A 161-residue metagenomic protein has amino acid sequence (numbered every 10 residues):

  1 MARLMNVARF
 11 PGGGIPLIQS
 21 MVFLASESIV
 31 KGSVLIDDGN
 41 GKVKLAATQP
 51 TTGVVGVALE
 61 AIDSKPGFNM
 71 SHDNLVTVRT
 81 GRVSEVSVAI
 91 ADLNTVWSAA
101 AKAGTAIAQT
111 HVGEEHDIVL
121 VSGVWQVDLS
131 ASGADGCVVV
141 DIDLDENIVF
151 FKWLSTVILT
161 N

Functional and structural regions predicted by a protein language model:
M1-N161: Surface-exposed, low-hydrophobicity beta-strand/loop segments enriched in small/polar/acidic residues
